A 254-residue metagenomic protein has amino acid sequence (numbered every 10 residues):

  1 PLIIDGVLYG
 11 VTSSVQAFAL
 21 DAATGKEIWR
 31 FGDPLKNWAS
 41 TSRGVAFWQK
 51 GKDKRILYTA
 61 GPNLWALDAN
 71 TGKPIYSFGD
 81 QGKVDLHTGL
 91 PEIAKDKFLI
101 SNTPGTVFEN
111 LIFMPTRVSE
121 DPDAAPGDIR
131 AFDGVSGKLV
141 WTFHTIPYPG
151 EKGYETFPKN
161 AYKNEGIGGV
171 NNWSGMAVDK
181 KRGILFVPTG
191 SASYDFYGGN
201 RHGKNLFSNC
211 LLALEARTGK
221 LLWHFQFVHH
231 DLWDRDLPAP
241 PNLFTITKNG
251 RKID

Functional and structural regions predicted by a protein language model:
P1-S14, W38-L64, K97-D121, E165-N200 (+2 more regions): Repeat-blade elements of multi-bladed beta-propeller folds
A17-N37, G51, L64-D96, D128-G166 (+2 more regions): Extracytoplasmic/lumenal domain signature
